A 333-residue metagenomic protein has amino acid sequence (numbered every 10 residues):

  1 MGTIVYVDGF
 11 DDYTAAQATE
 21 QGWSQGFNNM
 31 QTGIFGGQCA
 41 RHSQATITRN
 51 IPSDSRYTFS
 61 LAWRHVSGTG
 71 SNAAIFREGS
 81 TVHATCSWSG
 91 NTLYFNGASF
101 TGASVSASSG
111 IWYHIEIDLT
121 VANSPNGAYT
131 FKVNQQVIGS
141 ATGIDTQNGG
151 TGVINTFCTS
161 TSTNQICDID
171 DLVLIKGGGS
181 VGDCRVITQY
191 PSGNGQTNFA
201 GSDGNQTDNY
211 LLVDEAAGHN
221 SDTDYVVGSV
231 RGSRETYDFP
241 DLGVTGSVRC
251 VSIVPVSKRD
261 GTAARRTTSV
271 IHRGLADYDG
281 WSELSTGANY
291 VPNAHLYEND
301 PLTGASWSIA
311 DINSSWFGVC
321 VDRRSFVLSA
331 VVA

Functional and structural regions predicted by a protein language model:
D12, N164, D168-A333: Disulfide-rich extracellular domains of secreted proteins
D12, P52-R56, S60-G68, R77-E78 (+3 more regions): Solvent-exposed strand-to-loop "edge" motifs in beta-rich extracellular domains
Q25-T46, N91-T92, D214-R231: Short carbohydrate-recognition loop motifs
R41-T92: Secretory/extracellular carbohydrate-interaction modules and structurally similar beta-sandwich "look-alikes"
R49-F59, S104-I111, Q165, D241-R249 (+1 more regions): Extracellular/lumenal carbohydrate-interaction signature centered on repeated Trp-anchored short motifs
L61, G110-A122, Y129-F131: Short tryptophan-centered beta-strand motifs in secreted/extracellular beta-sheet-rich domains of glycan-recognition
Y94-H114: Short, aromatic/His-centered strand-loop micro-motif at the edge of beta-sheets
A141-D170: Flexible glycan-contacting loops in extracellular carbohydrate-active proteins
